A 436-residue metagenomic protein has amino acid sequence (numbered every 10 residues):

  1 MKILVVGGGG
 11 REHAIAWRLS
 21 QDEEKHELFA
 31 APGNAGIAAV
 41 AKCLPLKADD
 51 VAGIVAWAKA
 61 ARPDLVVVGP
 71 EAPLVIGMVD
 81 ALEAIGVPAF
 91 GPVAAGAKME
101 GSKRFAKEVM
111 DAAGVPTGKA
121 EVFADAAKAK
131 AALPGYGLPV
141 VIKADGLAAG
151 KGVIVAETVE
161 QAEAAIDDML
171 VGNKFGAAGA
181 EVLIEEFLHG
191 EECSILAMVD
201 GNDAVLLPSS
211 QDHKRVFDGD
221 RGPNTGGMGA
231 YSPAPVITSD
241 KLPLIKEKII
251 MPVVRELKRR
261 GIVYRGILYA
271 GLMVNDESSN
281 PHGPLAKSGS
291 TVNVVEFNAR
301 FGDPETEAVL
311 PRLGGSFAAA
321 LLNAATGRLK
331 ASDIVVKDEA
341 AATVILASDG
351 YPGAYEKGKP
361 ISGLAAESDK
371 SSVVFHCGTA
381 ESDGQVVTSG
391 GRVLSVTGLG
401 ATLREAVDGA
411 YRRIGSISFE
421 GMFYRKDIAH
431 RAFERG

Functional and structural regions predicted by a protein language model:
M1-A94: ATP-binding N-terminal substructure of ATP-dependent carboxylate-amine bond-forming enzymes
C43-D49, E121-D125, A156: Short acidic-hydrophobic, aromatic-tinged amphipathic segments that line or gate anion-handling sites
F90-G152: A conserved helix-loop-beta module that forms one wall/lid of the active-site cleft in ATP-utilizing catalytic domains
G152, A156-P281, S290-T306: Internal nucleotide-binding/catalytic subdomain
I245-L268, D276-H282, A299-D369: Active-site "cap" helix and flanking loop/linker of ATP-utilizing ligase/carboxylase catalytic domains
K357-S395: Generic long, charged, amphipathic alpha-helical segments
T379-D383, T388-G436: Generic C-terminus detector
